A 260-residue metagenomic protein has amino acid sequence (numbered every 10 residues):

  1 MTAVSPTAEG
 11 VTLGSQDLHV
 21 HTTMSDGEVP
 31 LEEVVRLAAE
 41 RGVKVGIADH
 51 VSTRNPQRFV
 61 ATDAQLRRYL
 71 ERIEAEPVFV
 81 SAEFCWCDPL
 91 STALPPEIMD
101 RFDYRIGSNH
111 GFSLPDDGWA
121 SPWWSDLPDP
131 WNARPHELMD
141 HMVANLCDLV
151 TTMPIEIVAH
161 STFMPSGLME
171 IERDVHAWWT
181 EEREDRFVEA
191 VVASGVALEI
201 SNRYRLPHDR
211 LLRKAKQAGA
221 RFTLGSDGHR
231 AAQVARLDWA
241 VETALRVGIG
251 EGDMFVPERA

Functional and structural regions predicted by a protein language model:
M1-D88, E97, M164-W178, R186-F187 (+2 more regions): An N-terminally biased module of ancient metal coordination in phosphate/nucleic-acid-related enzymes
T2-L18, L31, D174-A260: Charged catalytic cores and adjacent phosphate/nucleic-acid-binding surfaces used for phosphate/nucleic-acid chemistry
R36, P95-D100, A215-A218: Short, surface-exposed basic-aromatic patches at helix termini and helix-loop junctions that form
G46-A48, I106, A159, E199: Conserved beta-strand positions in the central sheet of alpha/beta enzyme cores
H50-V51, H110, F163, R203: Flexible loop residues that form catalytic and substrate-binding hotspots at small-molecule/glycan-binding clefts
F59-A193, L245: Extended substrate/RNA-proximal surfaces in nucleic-acid metabolism proteins
